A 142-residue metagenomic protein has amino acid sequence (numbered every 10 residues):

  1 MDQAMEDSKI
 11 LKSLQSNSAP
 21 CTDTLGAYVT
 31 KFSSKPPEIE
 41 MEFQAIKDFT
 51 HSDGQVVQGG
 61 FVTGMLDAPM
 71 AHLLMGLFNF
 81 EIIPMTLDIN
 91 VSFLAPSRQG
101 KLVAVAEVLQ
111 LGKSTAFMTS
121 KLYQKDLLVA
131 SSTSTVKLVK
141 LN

Functional and structural regions predicted by a protein language model:
M1-N142: Terminal targeting signals and extreme-terminal segments of soluble enzymes
